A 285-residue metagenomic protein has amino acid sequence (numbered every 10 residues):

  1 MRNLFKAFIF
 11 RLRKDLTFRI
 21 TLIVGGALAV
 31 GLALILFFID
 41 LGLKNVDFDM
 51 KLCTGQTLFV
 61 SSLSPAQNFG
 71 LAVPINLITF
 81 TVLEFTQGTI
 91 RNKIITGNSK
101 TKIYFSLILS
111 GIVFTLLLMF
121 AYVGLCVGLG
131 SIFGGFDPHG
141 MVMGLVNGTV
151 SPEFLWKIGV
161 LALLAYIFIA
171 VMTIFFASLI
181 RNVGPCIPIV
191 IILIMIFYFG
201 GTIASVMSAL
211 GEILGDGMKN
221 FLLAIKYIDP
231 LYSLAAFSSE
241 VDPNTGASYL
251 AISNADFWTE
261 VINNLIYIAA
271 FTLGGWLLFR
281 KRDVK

Functional and structural regions predicted by a protein language model:
M1-K6, L163, I167: Short, membrane-interfacial amphipathic segments enriched in basic
R2-I9, R13, E153, L222-I225: Membrane-interacting alpha-helical segments
R2-N3, R19-T21, G25, F237-K285: Alpha-helical transmembrane segments of multi-pass membrane transporters/translocases
F10-G26, G184: Membrane-interface helix starts
T17-F18, S99-F105, N182-C186: Membrane-helix interface segments
L28-F80, F105-R181, A209, I213-V261: Secretory targeting signals
L28-L34, I192-T202: Aromatic-anchored segments of alpha-helical transmembrane domains
L77-T101: Transmembrane helix boundary and interhelical loop/hinge segments in multi-pass membrane proteins
